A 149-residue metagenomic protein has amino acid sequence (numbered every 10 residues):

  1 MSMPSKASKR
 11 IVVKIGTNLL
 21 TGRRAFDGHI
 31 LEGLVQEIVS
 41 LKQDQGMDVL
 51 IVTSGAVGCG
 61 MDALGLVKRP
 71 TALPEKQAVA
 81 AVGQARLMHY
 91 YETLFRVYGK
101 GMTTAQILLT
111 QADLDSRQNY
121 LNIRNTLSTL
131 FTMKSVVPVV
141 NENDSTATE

Functional and structural regions predicted by a protein language model:
M1-E149: Nucleotide/pyrophosphate-binding catalytic subdomain
